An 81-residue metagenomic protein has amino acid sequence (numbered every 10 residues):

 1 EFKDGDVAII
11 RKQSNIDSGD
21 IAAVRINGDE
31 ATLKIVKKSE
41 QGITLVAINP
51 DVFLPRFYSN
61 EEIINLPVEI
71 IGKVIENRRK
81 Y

Functional and structural regions predicted by a protein language model:
E1-Y81: Acidic/glycine-rich C-terminal interaction modules and beta/coil loop segments that lie outside canonical DNA-binding
